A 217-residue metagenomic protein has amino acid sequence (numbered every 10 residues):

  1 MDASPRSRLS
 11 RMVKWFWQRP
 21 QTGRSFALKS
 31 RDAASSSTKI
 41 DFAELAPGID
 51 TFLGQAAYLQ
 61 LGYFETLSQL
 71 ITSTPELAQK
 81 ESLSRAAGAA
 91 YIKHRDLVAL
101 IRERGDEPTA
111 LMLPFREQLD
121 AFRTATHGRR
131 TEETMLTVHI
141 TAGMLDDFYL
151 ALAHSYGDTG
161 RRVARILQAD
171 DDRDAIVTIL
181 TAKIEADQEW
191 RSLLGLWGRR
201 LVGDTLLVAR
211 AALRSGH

Functional and structural regions predicted by a protein language model:
L9-G23, A86-F115: Conserved alpha-helical segments that form or flank metal/cofactor-binding pockets of metalloenzymes
W17, A34-G54, P114-V138: Acidic/His metal-coordination segments adjacent to aromatic residues that form catalytic metal sites in metalloenzymes
Q21-S35, V208-H217: C-terminal accessory extensions/subdomains outside the catalytic/core fold
G48-L53, L77-I92, T134, D158-A175 (+1 more regions): Alpha-helical scaffold segments that form or flank carboxylate-/histidine-based iron centers
L59-L67, K93, T141-F148: Amphipathic, well-ordered alpha-helical segments in soluble domains
Q69-E81, Y149-R165, L180-S192: Inter-helical turn/loop segments and adjacent helix faces that build the functional surface of alpha-helical bundle
T109-T178: Active-site-proximal alpha-helical scaffolds that flank and shape metal-associated catalytic sites
R165-H217: An amphipathic alpha-helical core segment
